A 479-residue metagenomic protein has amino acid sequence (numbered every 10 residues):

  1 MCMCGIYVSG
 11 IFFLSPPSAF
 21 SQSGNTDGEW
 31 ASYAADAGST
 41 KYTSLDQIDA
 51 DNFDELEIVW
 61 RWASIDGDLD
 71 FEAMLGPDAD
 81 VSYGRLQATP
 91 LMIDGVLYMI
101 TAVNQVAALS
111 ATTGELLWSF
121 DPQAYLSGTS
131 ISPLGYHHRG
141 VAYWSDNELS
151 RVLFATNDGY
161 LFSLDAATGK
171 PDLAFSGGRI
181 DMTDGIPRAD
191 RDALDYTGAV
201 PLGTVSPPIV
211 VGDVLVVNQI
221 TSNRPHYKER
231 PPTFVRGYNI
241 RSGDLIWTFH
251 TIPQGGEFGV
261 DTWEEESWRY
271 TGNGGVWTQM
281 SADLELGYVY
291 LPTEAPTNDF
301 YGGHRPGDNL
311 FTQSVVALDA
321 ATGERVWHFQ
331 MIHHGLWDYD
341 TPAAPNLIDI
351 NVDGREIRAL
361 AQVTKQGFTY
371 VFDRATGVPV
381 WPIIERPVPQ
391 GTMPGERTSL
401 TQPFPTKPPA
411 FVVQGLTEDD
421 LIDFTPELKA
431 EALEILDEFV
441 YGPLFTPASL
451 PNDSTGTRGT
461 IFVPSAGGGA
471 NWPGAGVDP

Functional and structural regions predicted by a protein language model:
S23-L69, P90-M92: Mature N-terminal segment immediately following signal peptide/propeptide cleavage in secreted/periplasmic
W30-A34, S82-Q105, S132-Y160, A199-Y227 (+6 more regions): Repeat-blade elements of multi-bladed beta-propeller folds
L45-S64, T101-A124, G307: Beta-propeller domains
V59, E115-S119, K170-L173, I246-W247 (+2 more regions): A structural motif specific to WD40 beta-propellers
W62-T89, S119-D146, A174-P207, H250-Q279 (+5 more regions): Extracytoplasmic beta-rich repeat domains
V106-A107, L161, V235, V315 (+1 more regions): Structural signal for beta-propeller blades
L164, G169, P231-D244, D308-G323 (+1 more regions): Beta-propeller blade signature
A344-M393: Phosphate/diphosphate-binding loops
